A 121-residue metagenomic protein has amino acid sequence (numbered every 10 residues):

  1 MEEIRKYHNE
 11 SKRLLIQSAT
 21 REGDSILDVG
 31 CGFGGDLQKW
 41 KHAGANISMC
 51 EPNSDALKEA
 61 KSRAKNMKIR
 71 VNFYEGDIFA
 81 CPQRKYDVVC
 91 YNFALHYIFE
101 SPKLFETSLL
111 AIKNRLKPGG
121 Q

Functional and structural regions predicted by a protein language model:
R5-E22, K39: Conserved alpha-helix/loop element of class I SAM-dependent methyltransferases that forms part of the SAM/SAH-binding
G23-G32: Conserved class I S-adenosyl-L-methionine
G34-F79: Class I SAM-dependent methyltransferase SAM/SAH-binding core
C81-V89: A short acidic, Gly/Pro-enriched loop at the edge of an enzyme's catalytic core that lines a small-molecule cofactor
Y91-L95: A short beta-strand submotif of the Rossmann-like class I SAM-dependent methyltransferase core that lines
H96-S101: A short His-aromatic
L104-P118: A short glycine-rich, Lys/Arg-flanked "PGG" loop and its adjoining helix->strand segment in the class I
